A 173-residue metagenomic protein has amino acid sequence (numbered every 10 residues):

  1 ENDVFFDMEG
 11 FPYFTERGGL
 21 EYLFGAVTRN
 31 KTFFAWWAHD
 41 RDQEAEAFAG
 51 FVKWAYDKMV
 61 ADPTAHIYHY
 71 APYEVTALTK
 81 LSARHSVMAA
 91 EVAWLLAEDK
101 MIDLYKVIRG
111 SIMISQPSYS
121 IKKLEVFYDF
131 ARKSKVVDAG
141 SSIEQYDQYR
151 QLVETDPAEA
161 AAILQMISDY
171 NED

Functional and structural regions predicted by a protein language model:
E1-T15, Y56-D57: Long, highly charged low-complexity segments
D3, E21-L23, D99: Active-site lining segments that contact anionic ligands and/or coordinate catalytic metals
D3, Q43, L164-S168: Helix-loop elements that line ligand-binding/catalytic pockets
F6-E9, V27-R29, Y68-A71, Y170: Generic beta-strand/beta-sheet core signal
Y13-E16, F24, L78, K133: Short helix/loop capping segments that flank catalytic or ligand/cofactor-binding pockets
G19-K31: Short conserved beta-strand segments at catalytic cores or DNA/RNA-binding microdomains of nucleic-acid binding
T28, F34-R150: Conserved DEDDh/DEDDy metal-dependent 3′-5′ exonuclease domain
G140-D173: Mixed-charge, glycine-rich, non-catalytic linkers/tails in nucleic-acid processing enzymes
